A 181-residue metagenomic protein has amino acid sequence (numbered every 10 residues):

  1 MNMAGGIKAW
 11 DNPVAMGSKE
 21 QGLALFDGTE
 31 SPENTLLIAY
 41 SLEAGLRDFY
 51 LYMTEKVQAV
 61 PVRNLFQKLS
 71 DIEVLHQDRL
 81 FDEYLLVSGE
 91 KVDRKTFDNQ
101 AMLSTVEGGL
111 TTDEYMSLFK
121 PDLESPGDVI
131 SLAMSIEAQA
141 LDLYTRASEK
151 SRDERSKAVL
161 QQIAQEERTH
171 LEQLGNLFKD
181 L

Functional and structural regions predicted by a protein language model:
M1-A44: Rhodanese-like catalytic fold shared by cysteine-dependent sulfurtransferases and DSP/PTP-type phosphatases
N2, G6-K8, S70-G109, L174-K179: Conserved alpha-helical segments that form or flank metal/cofactor-binding pockets of metalloenzymes
N12, M16-G22, S88-E124: Carboxylate-rich helix-loop segments that flank metal/cofactor sites and access channels in metalloenzymes
G22-L36, V87, M116-G127, D180-L181: Membrane-interacting alpha-helical segments
T35-E55, L65-S70, R79-F81, V129-E149 (+2 more regions): A structural feature that tracks compact, well-ordered secondary-structure segments with a strong bias toward
A59-V60, D153-E154: Short loop-to-helix capping motifs
I163-Q165, D180: A short, acidic, flexible beta-alpha connecting loop/helix-capping segment that sits on the rim of active
R168-T169: Gly/Ser-rich helix-loop-strand patches that form or flank binding pockets for ribonucleotide-derived cofactors
